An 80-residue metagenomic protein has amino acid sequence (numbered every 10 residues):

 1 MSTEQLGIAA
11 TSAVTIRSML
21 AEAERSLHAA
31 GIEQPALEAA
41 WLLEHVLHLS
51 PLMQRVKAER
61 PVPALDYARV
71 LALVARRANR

Functional and structural regions predicted by a protein language model:
M1-P35: Non-catalytic nucleic-acid substrate-recognition regions in nucleic-acid-modifying enzymes
S2, W41-R80: Conserved AdoMet
